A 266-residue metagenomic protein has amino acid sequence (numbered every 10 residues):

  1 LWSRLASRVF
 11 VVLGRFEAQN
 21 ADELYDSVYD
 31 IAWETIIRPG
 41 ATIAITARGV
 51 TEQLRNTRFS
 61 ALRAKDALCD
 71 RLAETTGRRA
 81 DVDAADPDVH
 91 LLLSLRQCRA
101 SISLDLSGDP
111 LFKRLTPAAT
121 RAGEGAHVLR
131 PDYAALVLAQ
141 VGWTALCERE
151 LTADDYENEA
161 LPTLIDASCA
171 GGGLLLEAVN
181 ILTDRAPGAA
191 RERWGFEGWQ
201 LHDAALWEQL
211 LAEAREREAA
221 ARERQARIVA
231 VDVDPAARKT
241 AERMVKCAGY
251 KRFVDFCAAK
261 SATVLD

Functional and structural regions predicted by a protein language model:
L1-P87, T152: Non-catalytic nucleic-acid substrate-recognition regions in nucleic-acid-modifying enzymes
T46-V50, S94-C98, A259: Short loop/turn motifs enriched for small/polar and acidic residues
D86-L93, G171-G172: Beta-rich nucleic-acid/ligand-interaction surfaces
L91-S107: C-terminal edge-of-domain segments
I102-G142: SAM-dependent Rossmann-like transferase core, predominantly class I methyltransferases with a strong bias toward
L129-S261: Conserved S-adenosyl-L-methionine
T263-D266: Short conserved loop adjoining the S-adenosyl-L-methionine
